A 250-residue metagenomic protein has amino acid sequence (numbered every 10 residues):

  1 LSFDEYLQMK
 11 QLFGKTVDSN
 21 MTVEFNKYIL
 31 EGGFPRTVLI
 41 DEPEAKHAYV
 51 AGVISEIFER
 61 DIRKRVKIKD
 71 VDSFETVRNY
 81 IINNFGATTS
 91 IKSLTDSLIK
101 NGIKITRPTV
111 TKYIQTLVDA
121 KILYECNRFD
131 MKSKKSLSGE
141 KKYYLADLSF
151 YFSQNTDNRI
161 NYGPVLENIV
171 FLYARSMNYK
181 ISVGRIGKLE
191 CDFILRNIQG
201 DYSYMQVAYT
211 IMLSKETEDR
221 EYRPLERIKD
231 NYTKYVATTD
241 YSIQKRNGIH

Functional and structural regions predicted by a protein language model:
F3-L172, K180: Interdomain hinge/linker elements that couple catalytic modules in large macromolecular machines
T109, Q115-H250: A cross-kingdom feature that marks ATP-driven nucleic-acid transaction machinery
